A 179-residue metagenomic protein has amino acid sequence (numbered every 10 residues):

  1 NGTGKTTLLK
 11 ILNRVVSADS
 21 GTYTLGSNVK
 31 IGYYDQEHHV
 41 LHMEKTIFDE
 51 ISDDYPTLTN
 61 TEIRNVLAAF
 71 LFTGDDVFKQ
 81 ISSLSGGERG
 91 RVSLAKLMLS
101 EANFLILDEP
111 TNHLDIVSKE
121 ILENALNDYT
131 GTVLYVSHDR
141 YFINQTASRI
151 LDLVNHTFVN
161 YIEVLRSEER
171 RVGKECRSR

Functional and structural regions predicted by a protein language model:
N1-R171, R179: ABC ATP-binding cassette signature C-motif
